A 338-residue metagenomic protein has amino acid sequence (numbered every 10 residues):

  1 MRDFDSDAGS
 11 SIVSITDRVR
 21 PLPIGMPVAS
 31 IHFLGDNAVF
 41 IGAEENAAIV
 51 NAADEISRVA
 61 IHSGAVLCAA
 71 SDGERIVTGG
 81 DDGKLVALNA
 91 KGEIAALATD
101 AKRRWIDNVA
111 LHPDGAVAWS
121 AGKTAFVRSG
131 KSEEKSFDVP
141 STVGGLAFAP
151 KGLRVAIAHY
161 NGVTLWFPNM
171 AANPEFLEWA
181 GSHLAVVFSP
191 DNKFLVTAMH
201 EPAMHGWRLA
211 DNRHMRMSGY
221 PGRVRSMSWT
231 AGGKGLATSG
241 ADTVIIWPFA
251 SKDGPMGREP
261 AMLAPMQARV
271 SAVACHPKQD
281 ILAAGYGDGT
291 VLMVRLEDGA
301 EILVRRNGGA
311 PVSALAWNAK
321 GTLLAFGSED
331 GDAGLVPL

Functional and structural regions predicted by a protein language model:
M1-L338: WD40-repeat beta-propeller superdomains and closely related acidic/aromatic-rich repeat-like regions
